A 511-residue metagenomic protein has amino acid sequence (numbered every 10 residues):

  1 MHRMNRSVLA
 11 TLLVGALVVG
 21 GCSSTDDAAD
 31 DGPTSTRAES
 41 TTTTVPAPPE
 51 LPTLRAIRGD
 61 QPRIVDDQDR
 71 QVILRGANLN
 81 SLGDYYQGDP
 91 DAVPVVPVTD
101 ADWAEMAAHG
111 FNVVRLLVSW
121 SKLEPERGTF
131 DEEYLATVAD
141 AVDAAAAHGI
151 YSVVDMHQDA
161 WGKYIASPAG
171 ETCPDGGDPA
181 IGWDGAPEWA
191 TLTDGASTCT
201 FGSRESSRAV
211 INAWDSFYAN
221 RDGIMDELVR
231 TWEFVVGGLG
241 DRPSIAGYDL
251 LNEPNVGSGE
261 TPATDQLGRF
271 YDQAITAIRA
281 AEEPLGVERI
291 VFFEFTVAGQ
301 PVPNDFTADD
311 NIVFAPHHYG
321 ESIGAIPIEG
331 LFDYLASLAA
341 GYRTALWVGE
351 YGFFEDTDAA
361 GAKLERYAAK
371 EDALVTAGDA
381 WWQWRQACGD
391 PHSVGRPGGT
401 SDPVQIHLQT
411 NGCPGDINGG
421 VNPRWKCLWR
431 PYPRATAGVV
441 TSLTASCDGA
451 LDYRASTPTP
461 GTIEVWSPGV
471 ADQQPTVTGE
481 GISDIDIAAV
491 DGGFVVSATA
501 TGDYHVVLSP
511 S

Functional and structural regions predicted by a protein language model:
M1-L12: Bacterial N-terminal signal peptides that target proteins for export
V18-G21: C-terminal motif of bacterial Sec signal peptides marking the signal peptidase cleavage site
S23-D31: Bacterial lipoprotein signal-peptidase II cleavage site
P33-P46: Extracellular mucin-like PTS domains
L51, A56-L74, N78-I290, F295-V302: Active-site mouth of glycoside hydrolases
S258-D358, Y367, D372-A377: Glycoside hydrolase catalytic-domain groove-lining segments
A315, D358-G479, V495, T499-P510: Aromatic-rich peripheral "rim/lid" segments of glycoside hydrolase catalytic domains that contact and position glycan
T476, E480-V490: Low-complexity "stalk/linker" and mucin-like segments enriched in Ser/Thr/Pro/Ala/Gly
